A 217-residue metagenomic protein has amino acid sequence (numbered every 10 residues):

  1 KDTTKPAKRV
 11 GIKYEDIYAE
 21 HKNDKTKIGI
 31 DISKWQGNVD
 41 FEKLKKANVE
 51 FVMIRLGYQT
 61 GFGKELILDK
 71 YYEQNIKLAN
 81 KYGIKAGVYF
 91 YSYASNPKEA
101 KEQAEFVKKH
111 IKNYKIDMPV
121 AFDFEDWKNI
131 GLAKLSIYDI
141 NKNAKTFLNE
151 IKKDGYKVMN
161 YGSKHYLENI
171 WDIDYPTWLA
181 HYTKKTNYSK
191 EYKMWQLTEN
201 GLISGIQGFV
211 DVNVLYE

Functional and structural regions predicted by a protein language model:
D2-I32, D172-E217: Functionally critical loop-and-helix segments that line ligand-binding/catalytic clefts of soluble enzyme domains
K22-K46, E50-K142, T146, K152-D154: Substrate-binding cleft of extracellular glycoside hydrolase catalytic domains
S33-N38, S163-Y166, T183-K184: Short beta->alpha connector loops
G61, S95, L167, T186 (+1 more regions): Flexible, glycine-rich phosphate/dinucleotide-binding loops and adjacent beta-alpha linkers at cofactor/substrate
A86, K157-V158, T177: Hydrophobic anchor at the start of a short beta-strand that flanks the dinucleotide cofactor-binding loop
F90, G162, H181: Short beta-strand/turn micro-motifs composed of small residues that flank or help shape donor/cofactor-binding pockets
K108-F122, D126, I170-E191: Structural recognition of alpha->loop->beta junctions
I151-E168: Aromatic-lined carbohydrate-recognition surfaces of secreted/lumenal glycan-active proteins
